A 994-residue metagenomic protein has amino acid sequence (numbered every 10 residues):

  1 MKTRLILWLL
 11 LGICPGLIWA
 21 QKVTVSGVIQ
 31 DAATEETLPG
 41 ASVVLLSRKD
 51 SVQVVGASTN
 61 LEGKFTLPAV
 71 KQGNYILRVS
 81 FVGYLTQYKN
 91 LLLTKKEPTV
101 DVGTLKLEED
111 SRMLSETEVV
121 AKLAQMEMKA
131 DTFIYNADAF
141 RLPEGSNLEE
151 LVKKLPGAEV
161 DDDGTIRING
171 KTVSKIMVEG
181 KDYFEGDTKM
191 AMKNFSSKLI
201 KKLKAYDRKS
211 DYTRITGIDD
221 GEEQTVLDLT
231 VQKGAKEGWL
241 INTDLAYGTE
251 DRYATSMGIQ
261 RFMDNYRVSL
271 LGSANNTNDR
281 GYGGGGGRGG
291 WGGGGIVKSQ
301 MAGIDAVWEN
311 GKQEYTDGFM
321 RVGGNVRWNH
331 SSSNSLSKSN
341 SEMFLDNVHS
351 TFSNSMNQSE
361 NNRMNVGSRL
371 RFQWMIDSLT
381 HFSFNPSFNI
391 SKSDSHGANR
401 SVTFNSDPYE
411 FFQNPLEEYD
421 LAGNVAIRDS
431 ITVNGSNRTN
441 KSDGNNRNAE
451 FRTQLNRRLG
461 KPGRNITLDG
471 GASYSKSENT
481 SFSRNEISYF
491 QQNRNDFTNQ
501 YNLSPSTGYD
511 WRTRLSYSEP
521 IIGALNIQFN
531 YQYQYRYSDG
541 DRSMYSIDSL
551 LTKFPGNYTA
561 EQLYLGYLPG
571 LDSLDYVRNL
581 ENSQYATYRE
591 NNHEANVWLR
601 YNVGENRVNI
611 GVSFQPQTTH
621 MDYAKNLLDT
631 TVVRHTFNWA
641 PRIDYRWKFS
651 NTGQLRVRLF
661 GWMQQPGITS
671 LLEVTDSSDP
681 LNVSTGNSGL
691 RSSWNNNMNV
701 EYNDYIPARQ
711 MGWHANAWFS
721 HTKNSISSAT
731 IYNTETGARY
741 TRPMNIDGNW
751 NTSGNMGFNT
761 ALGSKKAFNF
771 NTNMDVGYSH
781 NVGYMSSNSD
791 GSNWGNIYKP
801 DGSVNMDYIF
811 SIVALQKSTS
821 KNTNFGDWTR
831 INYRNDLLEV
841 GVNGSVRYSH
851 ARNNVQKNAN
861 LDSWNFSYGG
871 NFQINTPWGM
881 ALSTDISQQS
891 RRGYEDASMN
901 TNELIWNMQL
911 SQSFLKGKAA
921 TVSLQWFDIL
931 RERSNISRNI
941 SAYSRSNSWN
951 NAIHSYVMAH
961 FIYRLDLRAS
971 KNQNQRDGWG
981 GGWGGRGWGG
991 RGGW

Functional and structural regions predicted by a protein language model:
V23-D31, G63, G103-L105: A short, amphipathic beta-strand motif
Q30, S42-L46, R78-V82, P98-R141 (+4 more regions): Short, acidic, small-residue-rich periplasmic hinge/interaction motif at the N-terminus of Gram-negative outer-membrane
E36-P39, T66-N74, V82: Short Pro-Gly-centered beta-turn/loop motif in secreted/extracellular proteins
S47-V52, N74-N90: A short, solvent-exposed loop/turn motif at the edges and junctions of modular extracellular/periplasmic domains
R48-K64: Short, acidic Ser/Thr/Gly-rich low-complexity loop/linker segments typical of extracellular and cell-surface proteins
E149-F184, K201-K202, Y212-G221, L227-Q232: Extracytoplasmic beta-strand/coil segments of soluble accessory domains associated with Gram-negative outer-membrane
D182-K209, D264-S269: Short acidic/polar hinge/loop motifs at secondary-structure boundaries that mediate gating or recognition
G186, K209-D251, N265-W994: Primarily recognizes Gram-negative and organellar outer-membrane beta-barrels
